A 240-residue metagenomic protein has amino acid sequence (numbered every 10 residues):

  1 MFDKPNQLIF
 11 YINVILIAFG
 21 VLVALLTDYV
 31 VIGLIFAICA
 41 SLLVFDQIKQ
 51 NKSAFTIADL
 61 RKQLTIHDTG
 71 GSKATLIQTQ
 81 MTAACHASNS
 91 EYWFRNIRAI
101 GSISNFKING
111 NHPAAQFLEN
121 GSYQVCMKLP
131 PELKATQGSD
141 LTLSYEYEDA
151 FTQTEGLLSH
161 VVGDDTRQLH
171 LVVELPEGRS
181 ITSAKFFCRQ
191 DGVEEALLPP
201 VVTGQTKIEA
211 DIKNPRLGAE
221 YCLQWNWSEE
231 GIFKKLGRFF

Functional and structural regions predicted by a protein language model:
M1-N51: Hydrophobic, helix-forming membrane-interacting segments
V44-F240: Lumenal/extracellular ectodomains and adaptor appendage modules of the eukaryotic vesicle/secretory system
